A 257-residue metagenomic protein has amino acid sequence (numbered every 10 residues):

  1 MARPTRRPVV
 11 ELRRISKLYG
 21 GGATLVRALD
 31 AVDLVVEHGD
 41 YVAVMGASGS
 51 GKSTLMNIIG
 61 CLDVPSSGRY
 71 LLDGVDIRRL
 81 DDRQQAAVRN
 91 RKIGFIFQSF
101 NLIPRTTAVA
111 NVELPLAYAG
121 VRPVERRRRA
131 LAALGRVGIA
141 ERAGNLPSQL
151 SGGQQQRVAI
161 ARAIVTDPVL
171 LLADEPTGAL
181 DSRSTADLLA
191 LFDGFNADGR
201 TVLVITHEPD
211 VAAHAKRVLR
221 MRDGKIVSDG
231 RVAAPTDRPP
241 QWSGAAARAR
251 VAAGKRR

Functional and structural regions predicted by a protein language model:
M1-L18, R231-R257: ABC-family P-loop ATPase nucleotide-binding domain
R7-A215, R220-M221, I226: ABC family nucleotide-binding domain
